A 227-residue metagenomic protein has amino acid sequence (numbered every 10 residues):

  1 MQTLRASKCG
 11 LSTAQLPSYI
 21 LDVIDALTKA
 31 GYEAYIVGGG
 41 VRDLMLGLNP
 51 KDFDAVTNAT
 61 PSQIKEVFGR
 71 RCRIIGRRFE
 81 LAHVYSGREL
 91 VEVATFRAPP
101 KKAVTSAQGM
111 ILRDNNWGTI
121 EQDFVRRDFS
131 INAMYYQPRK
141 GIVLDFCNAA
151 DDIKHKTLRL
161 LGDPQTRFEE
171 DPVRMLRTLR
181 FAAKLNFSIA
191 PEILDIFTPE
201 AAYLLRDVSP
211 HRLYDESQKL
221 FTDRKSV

Functional and structural regions predicted by a protein language model:
M1-S226: Catalytic cores of the polymerase beta-like nucleotidyltransferase superfamily and closely associated nucleotide
